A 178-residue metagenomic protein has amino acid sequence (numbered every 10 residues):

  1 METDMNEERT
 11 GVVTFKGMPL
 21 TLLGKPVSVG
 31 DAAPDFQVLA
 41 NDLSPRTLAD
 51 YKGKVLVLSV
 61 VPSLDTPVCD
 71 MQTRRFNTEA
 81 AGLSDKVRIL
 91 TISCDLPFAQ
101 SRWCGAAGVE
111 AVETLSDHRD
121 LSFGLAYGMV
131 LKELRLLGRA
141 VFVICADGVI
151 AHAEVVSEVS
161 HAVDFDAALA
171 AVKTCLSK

Functional and structural regions predicted by a protein language model:
E2-K178: Chalcogenol-based redox active-site neighborhoods
